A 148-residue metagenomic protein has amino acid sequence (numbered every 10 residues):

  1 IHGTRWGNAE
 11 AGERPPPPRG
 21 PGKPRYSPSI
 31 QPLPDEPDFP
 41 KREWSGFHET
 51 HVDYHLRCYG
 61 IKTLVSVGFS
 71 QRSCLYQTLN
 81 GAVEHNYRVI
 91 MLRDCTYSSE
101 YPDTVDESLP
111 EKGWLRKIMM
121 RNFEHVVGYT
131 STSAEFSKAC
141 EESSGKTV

Functional and structural regions predicted by a protein language model:
I1-W6: Von Willebrand factor
N8-V148: Active-site-adjacent betaalpha module
